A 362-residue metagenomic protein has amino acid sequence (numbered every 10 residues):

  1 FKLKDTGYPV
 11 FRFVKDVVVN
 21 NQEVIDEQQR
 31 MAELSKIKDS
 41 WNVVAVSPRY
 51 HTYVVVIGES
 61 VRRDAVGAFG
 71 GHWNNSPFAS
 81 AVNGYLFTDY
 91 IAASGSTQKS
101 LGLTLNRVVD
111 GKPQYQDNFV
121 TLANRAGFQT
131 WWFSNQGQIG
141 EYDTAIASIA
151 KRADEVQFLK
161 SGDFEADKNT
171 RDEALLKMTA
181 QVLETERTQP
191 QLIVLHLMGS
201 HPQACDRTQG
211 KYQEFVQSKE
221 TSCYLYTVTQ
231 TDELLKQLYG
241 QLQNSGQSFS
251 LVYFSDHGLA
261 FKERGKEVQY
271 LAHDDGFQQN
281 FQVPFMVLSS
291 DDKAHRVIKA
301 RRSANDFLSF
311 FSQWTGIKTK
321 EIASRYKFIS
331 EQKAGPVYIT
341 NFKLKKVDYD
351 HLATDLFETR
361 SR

Functional and structural regions predicted by a protein language model:
K2-V56, S60-Y212, N280-Q282, A304 (+1 more regions): Active-site-proximal alpha/beta segments of enzymes that process anionic O-linked groups
I57-V61, Y253-G258: DG-centered beta-turn motif at the end of beta-strands
G70-N74, Q243, Q247-S248, F254-S290: Histidine-centered active-site microenvironments of extracellular/periplasmic hydrolases and transferases
V109, K219-Y226, Y239-G240, Y270-D274 (+2 more regions): Active-site rim elements
W132-S134, L192-G199, L225, S250-S255 (+1 more regions): Short beta-strand segments
L176, A180, V228-Y239: Short, hydrophobic/amphipathic alpha-helical packing segments that form internal helix faces or helix-helix interfaces
C205-L234: Active-site-proximal segments of metal-dependent phosphoesterases and phosphodiesterases across multiple
T319-R362: Phosphate/adenylate-binding glycine loop and adjacent helical scaffold
